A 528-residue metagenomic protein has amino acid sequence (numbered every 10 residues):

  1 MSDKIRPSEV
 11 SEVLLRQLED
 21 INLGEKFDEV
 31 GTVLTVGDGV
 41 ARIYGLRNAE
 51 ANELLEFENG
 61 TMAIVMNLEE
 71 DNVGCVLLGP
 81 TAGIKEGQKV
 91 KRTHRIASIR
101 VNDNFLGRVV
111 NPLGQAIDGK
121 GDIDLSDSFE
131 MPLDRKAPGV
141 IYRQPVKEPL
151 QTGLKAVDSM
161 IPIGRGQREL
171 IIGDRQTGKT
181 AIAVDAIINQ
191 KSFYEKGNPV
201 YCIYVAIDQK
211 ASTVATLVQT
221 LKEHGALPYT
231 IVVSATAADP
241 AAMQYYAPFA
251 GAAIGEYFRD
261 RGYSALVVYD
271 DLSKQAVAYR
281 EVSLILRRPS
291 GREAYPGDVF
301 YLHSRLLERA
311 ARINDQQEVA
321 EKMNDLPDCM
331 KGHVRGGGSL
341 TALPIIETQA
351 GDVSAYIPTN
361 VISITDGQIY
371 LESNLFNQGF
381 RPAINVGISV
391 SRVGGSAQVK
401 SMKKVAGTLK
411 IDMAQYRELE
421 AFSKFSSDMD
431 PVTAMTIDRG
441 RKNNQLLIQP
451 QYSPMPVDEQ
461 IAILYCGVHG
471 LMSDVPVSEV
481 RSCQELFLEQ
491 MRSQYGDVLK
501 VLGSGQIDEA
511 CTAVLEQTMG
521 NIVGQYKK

Functional and structural regions predicted by a protein language model:
S2-Q17, L23-K26, T32-L150: Acidic-enriched and Gly/Ser
V13-G24, T152-V157, G251, L306 (+1 more regions): Phosphate-interacting basic helix/loop segments used at nucleotide- and nucleic-acid interfaces
Q88-V90, A97, V101-N104, I117-Q167 (+4 more regions): P-loop NTPase nucleotide-binding/switch module
R165-T216, D271: Walker A/P-loop NTP-binding active-site region of P-loop NTPases, recognizing the glycine-rich GxxxxGKT/S
P199-Y201, P228-I231, G262-L266, G337-A342: Loop/turn-to-beta-strand initiation segments
V200, K210-I254, L284-P296, H303-E308 (+1 more regions): Nucleotide-state-sensitive switch-loop elements of NTP-binding domains
A242-Y279, K331-G332: Phosphate-binding/switch loop-helix module in NTP-utilizing enzymes
K274, E281-K528: Conserved catalytic/coupling modules of large nucleotide/cofactor-utilizing molecular machines
